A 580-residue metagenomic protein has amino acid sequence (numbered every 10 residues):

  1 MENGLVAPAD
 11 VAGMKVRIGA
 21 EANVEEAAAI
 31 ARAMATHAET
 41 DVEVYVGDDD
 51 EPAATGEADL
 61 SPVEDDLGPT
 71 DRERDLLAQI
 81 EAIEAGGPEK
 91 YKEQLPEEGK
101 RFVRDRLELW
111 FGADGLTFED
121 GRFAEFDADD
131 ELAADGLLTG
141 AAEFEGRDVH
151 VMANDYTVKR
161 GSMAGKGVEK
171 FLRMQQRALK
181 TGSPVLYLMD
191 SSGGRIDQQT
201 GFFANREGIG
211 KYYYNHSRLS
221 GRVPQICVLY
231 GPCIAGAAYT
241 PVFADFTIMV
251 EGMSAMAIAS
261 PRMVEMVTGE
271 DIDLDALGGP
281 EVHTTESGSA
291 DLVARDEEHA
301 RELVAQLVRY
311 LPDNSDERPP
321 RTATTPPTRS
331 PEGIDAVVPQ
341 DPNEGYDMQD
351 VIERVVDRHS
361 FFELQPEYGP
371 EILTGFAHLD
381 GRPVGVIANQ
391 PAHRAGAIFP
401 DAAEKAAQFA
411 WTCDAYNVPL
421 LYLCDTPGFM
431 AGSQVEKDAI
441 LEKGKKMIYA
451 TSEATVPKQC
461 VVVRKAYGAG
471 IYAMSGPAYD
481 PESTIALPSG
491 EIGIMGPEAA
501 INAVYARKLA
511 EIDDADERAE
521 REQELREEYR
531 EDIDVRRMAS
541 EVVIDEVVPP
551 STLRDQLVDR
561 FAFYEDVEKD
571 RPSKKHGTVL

Functional and structural regions predicted by a protein language model:
E2-V6, V11, E21-A22, A29-V42 (+1 more regions): Polar/charged, Gly/Pro-rich intrinsically disordered segments
G19-V24, G396-I398: Short, glycine-rich nucleotide/cofactor-binding loops
A27-I30, K443-G444: Well-ordered, non-membrane alpha-helical segments in soluble/globular domains
E39, E51-L580: Ligand-binding clefts of soluble mixed alpha/beta catalytic domains
